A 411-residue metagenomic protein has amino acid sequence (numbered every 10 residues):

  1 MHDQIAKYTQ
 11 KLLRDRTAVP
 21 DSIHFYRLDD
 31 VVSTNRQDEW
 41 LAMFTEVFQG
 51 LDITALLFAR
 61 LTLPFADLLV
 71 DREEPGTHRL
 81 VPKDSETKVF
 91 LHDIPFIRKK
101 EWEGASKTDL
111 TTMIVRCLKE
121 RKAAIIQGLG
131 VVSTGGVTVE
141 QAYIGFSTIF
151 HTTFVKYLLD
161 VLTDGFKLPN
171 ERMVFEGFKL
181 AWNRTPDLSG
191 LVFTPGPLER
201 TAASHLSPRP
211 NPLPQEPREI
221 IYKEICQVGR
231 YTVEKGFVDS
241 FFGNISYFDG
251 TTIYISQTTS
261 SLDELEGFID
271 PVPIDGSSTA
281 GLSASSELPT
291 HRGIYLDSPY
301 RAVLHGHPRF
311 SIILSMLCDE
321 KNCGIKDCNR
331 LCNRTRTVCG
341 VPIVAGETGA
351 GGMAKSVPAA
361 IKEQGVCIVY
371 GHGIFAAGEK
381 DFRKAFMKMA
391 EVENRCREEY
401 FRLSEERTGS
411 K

Functional and structural regions predicted by a protein language model:
M1-K411: Glycine-rich flexible loops
